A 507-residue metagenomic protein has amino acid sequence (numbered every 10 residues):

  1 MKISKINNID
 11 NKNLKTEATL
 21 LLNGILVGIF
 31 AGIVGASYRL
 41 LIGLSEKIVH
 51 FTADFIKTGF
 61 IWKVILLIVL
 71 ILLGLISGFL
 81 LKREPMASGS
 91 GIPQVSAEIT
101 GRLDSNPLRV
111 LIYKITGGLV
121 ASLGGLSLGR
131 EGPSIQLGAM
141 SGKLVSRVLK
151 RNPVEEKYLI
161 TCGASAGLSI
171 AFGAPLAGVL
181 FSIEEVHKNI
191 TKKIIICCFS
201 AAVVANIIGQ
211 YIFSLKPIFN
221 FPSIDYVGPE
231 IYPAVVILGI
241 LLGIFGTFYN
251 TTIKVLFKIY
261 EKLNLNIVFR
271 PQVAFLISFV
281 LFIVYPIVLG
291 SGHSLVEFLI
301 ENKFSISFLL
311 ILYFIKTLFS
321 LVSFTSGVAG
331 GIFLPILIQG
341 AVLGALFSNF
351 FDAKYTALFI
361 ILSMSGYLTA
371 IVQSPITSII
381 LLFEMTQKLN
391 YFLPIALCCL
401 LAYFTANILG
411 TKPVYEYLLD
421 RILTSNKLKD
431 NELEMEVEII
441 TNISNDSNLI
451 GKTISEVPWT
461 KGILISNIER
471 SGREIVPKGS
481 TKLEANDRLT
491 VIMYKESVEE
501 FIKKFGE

Functional and structural regions predicted by a protein language model:
M1-L428, R470-G472, L489, M493-Y494: Alpha-helical transmembrane segments and immediately membrane-proximal extracytoplasmic
N7, E500-K503: Polar/charged alpha-helical tracts
V95, E434-E436, V476: Short, solvent-exposed coil/turn segments
L295, E436-I440, R488: Intrinsic-disorder/low-complexity, polar/charged segments enriched in Ser/Thr/Lys/Arg/Asp/Glu/Gln
I360, I371-V372, L433-M435, P458-T460 (+1 more regions): A structural signal for short secondary-structure junctions
Y417-S455: Extended boundary segments
N445-F501: Cytosolic Rossmann-like ligand/nucleotide-binding regulatory domains
G506-E507: Phosphate-binding loop/pocket of nucleotide- and phosphate-handling active sites
